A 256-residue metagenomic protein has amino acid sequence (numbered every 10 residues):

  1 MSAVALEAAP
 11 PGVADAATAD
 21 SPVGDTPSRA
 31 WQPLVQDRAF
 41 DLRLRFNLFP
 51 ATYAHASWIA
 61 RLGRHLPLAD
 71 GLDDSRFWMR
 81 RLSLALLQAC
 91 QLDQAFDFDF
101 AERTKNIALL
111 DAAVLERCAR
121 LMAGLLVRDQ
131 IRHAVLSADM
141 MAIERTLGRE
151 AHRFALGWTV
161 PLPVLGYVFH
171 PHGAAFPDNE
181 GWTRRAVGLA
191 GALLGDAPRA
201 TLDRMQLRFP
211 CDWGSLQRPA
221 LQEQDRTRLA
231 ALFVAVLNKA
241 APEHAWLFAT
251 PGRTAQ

Functional and structural regions predicted by a protein language model:
S2-Q256: General marker for long, soluble alpha-helical cores
